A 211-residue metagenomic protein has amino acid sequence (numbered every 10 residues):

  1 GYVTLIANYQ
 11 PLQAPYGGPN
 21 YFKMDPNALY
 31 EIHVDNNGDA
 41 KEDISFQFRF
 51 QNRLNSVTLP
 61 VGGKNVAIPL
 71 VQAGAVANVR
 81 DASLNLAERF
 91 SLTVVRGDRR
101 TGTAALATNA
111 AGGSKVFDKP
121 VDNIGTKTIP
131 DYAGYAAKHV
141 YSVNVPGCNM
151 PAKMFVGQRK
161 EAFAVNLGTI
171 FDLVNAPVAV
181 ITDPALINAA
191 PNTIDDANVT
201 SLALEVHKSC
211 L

Functional and structural regions predicted by a protein language model:
G1-L211: Surface-exposed extracytoplasmic segments
